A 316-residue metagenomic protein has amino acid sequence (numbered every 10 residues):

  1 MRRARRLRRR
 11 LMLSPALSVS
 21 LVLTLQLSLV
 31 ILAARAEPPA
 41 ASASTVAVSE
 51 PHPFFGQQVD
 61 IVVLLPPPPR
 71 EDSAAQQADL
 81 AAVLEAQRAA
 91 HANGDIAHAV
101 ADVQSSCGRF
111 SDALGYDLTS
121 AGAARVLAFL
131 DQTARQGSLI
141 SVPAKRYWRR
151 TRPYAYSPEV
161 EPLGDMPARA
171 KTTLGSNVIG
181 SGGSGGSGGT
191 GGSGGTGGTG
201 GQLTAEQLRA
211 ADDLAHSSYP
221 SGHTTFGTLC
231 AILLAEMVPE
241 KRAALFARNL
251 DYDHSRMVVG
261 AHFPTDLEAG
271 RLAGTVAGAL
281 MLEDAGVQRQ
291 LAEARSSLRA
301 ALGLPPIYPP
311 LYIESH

Functional and structural regions predicted by a protein language model:
M1-L13: N-terminal secretory signal peptides that target proteins for export/translocation
P15-V30: Bacterial N-terminal signal peptides
S28-P39: Signal peptide processing junction and immediate N-terminal pro/mature segment of secreted/exported proteins
P38-V258, L280, Q290, L298-A301 (+1 more regions): Hydrophobic alpha-helical bundle signature of multipass membrane enzymes
D251-M281: Interfacial helix-loop-helix junctions of multi-pass membrane proteins
A294: Extracytoplasmic/periplasmic copper-protein system
L304-S315: Long, charge-rich alpha-helical interaction segments
